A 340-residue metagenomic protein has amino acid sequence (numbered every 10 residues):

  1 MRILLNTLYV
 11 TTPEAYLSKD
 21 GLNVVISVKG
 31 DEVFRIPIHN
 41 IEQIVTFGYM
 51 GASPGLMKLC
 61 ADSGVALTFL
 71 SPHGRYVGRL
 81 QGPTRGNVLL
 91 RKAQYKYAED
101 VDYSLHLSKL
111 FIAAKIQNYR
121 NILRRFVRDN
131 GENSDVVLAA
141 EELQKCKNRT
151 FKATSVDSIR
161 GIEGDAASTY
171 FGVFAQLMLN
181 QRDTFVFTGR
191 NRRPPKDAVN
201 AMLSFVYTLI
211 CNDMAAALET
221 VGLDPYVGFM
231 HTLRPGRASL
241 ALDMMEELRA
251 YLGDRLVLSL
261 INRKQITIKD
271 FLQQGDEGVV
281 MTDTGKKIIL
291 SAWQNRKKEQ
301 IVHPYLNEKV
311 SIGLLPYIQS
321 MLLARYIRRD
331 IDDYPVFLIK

Functional and structural regions predicted by a protein language model:
M1-K19, K29, R35, N87-Y226 (+1 more regions): Active-site helix-to-loop segments that bind/position phosphate- or nucleotide-bearing substrates and donors across
V24-V25: Hydrophobic residues embedded in beta-strands of well-ordered beta-sheets
V28-G30, G48: Short, well-ordered turn and helix-capping elements at secondary-structure junctions
I38-A52: Extracellular/luminal Protease-associated
E42, P54, K58, T208: Short alpha-helical basic/polar micro-motif
V45-Y49, L70, V206: Short His-Asn-centered micro-motif
A52-P54, K58-S63, L67-K109, R120: Phosphate- and other anionic-substrate recognition elements at nucleic-acid/protein interfaces
